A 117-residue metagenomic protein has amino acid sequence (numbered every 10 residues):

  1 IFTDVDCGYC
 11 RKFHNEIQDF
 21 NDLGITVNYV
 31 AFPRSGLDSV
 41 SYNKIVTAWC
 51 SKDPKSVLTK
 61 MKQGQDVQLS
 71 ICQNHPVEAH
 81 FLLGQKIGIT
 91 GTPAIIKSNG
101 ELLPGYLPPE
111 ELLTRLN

Functional and structural regions predicted by a protein language model:
I1-G8, V27: Short active-site neighborhood of thiol/selenol oxidoreductases, capturing the structured segment around
V5-K12, A94: C-type cytochrome heme c attachment motif
C10-L23: Typically the conserved alpha-helix immediately C-terminal to a functionally engaged Cys/Sec in thioredoxin-like
L23-T26, S51: Short hydrophobic alpha-helical module
T26-Y29, A94-I96: Soluble periplasmic/extracytoplasmic beta-strand elements of cell-envelope proteins
A31-P33: Residue-level recognition of beta-strand->loop/alpha-helix junctions
G36-L113: Thiol/selenol-based redox catalytic cores and closely related redox-interacting motifs
L116-N117: Short, solvent-exposed mixed-charge patches
